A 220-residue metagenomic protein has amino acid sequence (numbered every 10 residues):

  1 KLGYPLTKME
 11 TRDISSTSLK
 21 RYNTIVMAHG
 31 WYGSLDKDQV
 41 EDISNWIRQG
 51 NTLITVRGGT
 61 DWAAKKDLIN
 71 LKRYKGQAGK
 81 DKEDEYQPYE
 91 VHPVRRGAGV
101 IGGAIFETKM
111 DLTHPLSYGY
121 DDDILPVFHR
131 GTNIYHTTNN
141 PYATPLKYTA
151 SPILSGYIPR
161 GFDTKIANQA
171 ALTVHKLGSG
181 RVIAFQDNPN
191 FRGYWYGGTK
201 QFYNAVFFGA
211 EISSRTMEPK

Functional and structural regions predicted by a protein language model:
K1-L2, D121, L125, A150-K220: Extracellular ligand-binding/catalytic regions of CAZymes and related secreted enzymes and adhesion modules
K1-L71: Helical hinge/lid and interdomain linker segments adjacent to catalytic or ligand-binding clefts that mediate domain
Y4-T11, T55-V56, N70-G76, L125-H129 (+2 more regions): Acidic/polar loop patches that form or flank catalytic/metal-binding clefts of enzymes that bind anionic ligands
P5-T7, N23-I25, N51-I54, I105 (+3 more regions): Beta-sheet entry/capping signal
T11-S16, E41-I43, V94-R95, G103-I105 (+3 more regions): Generic recognition of flexible, low-complexity loop/linker segments
D13-S15, G30-S34, G59-A63, I69 (+5 more regions): Solvent-exposed loop/turn segments at secondary-structure junctions within structured extracellular/periplasmic domains
K20, E41, N45, D61 (+6 more regions): Feature representing long, continuous alpha-helical segments
K66-S155, P159: An acidic, glycine-rich "communication" segment
